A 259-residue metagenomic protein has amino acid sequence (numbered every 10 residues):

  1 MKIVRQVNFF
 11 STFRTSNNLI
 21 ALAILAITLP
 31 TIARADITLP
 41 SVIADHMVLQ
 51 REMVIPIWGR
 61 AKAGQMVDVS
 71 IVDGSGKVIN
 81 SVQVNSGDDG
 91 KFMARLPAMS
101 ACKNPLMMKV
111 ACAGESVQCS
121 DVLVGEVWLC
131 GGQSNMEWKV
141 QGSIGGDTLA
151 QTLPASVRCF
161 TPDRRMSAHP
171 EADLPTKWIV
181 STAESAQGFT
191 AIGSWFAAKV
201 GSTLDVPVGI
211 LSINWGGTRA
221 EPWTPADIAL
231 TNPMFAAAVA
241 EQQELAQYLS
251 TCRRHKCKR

Functional and structural regions predicted by a protein language model:
M1-T15: N-terminal secretory signal peptides that target proteins for export/translocation
T12, A21-L22, L49: A generic signature of intrinsically disordered, low-complexity regions enriched in glycine/proline and charged/polar
R14-T15, T31-A35: Extreme N-terminus of proteins, especially the signal/transit-peptide cleavage junction and the first residues
N17-P30: Bacterial N-terminal signal peptides
R34-R259: Cell-envelope and extracellular/periplasmic
